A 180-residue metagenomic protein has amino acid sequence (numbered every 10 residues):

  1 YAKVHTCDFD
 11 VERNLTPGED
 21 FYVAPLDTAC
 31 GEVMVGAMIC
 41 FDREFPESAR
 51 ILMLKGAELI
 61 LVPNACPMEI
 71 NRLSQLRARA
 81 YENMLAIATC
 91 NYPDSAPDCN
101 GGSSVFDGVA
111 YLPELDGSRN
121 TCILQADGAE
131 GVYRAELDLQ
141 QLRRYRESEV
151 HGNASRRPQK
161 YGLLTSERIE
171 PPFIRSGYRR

Functional and structural regions predicted by a protein language model:
Y1-K55, N71-A78, C99: Active-site catalytic loop in hydrolytic enzyme cores
Y1-V4, G18, L26, C40-F41 (+4 more regions): Fold-independent oxyanion-binding glycine-rich loops and adjacent beta-strand/coil segments at enzyme active sites
K3-F9, I60, C66-Q75, E167-R180: Repeat-unit-sized solenoid/scaffold elements
T6, T16, T28, T89 (+3 more regions): Residue-identity detector for threonine
D10, M84, L163-L164: Enrichment for repetitive, rod-forming helical segments
R43-Y133: CN hydrolase (nitrilase-like) catalytic-core segments centered on the catalytic cysteine and neighboring Lys/Glu
P93-R180: C-terminal beta-strand edge segments of enzyme domains
